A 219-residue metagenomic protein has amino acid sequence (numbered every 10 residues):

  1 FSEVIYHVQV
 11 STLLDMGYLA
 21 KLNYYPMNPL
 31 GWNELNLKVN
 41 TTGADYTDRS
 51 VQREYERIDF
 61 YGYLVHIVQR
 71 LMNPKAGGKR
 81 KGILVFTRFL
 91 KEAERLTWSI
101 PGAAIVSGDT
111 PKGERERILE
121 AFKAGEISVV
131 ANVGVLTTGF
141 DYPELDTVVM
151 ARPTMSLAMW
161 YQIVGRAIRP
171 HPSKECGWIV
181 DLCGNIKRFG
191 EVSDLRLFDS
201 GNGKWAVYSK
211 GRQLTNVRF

Functional and structural regions predicted by a protein language model:
F1-E3, L19-N23, P101-G102, P143-T147 (+1 more regions): Short glycine-/polar-rich loops that comprise or flank the Walker A/P-loop and associated switch/sensor motifs
E3-L84, G203-G211: Conserved interdomain linker/interface between the two RecA-like ATPase lobes of SF2 helicase motors
H7, I58-G62, K112, E116 (+4 more regions): Amphipathic alpha-helical transducer elements in NTP-driven molecular machines
G17, V129-V148, V164-R169: SF2 helicase motor core recognition
Y25, V133, A151, L182: Conserved residues at the C-terminal ends of beta-strands
L84-F86, E92-T138: Conserved helicase ATPase core of P-loop NTP-dependent helicases/translocases
P153, A158-Q162, R166-F198: Conserved segment of the helicase C-terminal RecA-like domain
S209-F219: Non-catalytic terminal extensions of ATP-dependent helicases
